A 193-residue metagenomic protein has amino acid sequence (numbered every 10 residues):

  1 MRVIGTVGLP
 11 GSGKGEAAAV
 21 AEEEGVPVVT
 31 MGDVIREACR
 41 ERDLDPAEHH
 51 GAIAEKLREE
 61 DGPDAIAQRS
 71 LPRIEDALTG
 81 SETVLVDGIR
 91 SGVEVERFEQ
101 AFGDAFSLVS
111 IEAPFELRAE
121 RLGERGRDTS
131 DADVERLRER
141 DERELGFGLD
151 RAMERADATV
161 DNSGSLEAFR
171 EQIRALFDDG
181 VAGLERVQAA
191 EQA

Functional and structural regions predicted by a protein language model:
M1-V3, G11-K14, A175-A193: Haloarchaeal acidic low-complexity proteome signature biased toward cell-envelope/secretome components but also
R2-I4, E82-V86, F106: Generic beta-sheet signal
G8: The Walker A (P-loop) glycine that initiates the GxxxxGKT/S ATP-binding motif of P-loop NTPases
K14-P27: A conserved segment at the C-terminal end of the G1
V26-L85, I89-Q100: ATP-dependent small-molecule kinase phosphotransfer cores that center on conserved nucleotide phosphate-binding segments
V28, L108, A158-D161: Short, well-ordered beta-strand core segments
D87-G88, A101-D128: Conserved phosphate-donor/acceptor-positioning beta-strand/loop module used by diverse small-molecule
R127-R174, D178-D179: Small-molecule kinase domains that catalyze NTP-dependent phosphoryl transfer to phosphate-bearing small molecules
